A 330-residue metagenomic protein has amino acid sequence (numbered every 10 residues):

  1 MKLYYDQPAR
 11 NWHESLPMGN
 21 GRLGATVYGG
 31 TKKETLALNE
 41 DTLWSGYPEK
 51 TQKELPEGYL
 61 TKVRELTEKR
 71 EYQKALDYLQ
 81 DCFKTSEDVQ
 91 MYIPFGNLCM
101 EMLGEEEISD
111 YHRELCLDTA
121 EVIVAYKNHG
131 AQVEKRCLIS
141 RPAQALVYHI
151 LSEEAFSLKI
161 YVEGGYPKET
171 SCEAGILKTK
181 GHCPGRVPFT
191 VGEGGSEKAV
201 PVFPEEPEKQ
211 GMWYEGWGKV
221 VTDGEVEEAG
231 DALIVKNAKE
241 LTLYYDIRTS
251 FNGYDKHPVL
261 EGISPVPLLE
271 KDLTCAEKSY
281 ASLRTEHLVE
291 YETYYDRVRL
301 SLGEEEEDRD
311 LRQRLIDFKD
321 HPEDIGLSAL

Functional and structural regions predicted by a protein language model:
M1-L330: Aromatic-residue-lined binding/catalytic grooves and analogous aromatic/hydrophobic interfacial grooves in multimeric
